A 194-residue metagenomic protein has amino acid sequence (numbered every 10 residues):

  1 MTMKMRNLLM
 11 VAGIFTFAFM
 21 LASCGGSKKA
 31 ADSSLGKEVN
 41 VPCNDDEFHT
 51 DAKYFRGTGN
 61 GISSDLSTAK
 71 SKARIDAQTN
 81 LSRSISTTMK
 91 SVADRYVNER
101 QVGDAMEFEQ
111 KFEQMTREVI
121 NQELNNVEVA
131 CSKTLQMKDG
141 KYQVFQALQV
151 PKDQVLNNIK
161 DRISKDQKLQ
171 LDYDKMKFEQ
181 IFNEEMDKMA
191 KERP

Functional and structural regions predicted by a protein language model:
M1-M3, G26-S27: Absolute protein N-terminus
T2-A12: Bacterial N-terminal signal peptides that target proteins for export
F15-T16: Repetitive helical segments and hydrophobic/amphipathic motifs
F19-S23: C-terminal motif of bacterial Sec signal peptides marking the signal peptidase cleavage site
C24-P194: Domain-level marker for long, solvent-exposed, non-transmembrane regions
